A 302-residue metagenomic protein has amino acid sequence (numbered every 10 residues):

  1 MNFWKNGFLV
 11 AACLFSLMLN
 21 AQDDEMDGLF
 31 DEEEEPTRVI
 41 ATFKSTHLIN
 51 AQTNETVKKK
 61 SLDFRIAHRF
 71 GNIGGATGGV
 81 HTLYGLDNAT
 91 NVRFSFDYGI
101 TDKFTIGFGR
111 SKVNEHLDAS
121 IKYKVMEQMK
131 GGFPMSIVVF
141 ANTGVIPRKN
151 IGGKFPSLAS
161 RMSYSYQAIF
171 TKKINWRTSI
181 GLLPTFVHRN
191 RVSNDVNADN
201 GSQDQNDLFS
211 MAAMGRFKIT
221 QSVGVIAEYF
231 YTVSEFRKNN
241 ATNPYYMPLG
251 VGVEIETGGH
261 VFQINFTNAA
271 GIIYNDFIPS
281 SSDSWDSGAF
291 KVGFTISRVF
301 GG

Functional and structural regions predicted by a protein language model:
M1, N6-F8, M214, K218-Y231 (+3 more regions): A compositional/structural signature marking long, glycine- and acidic/polar-rich segments with frequent tryptophans
M1-D24: Bacterial Sec-dependent N-terminal signal peptides
Q22-G152, M162-Y166, T171-L182, F186-H188 (+3 more regions): Transmembrane beta-barrel domains of Gram-negative outer membranes and organellar outer membranes
S157-S234: Detector for outer-membrane/organellar transmembrane beta-barrel domains, recognizing the amphipathic beta-strand
